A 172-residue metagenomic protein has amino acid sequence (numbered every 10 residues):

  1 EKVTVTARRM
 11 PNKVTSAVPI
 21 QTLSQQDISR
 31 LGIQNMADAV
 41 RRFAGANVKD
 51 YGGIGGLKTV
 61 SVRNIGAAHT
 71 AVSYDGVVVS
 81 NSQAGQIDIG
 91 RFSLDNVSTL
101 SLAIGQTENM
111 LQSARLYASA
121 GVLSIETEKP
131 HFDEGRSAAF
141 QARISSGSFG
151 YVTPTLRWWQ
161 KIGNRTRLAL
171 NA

Functional and structural regions predicted by a protein language model:
K2-R30, T59: N-terminal periplasmic "start-of-domain" segments of outer-membrane beta-barrel proteins
R8, G105, E126, R143-F149 (+1 more regions): Outer-membrane beta-barrel pore domains and translocons
M10-K13, K49, H69, V79-S80 (+2 more regions): Short beta-strands and strand-coil junctions in structured, solvent-facing domains, enriched
A37, R41-V78: Extracytoplasmic beta-strand/coil segments of soluble accessory domains associated with Gram-negative outer-membrane
T70, N96-S98, E134-F140, S145 (+2 more regions): Outer-envelope beta-barrel architecture signal
L94-Q141: A beta-strand signature from Gram-negative outer-membrane beta-barrel systems, especially the internal plug domain
Y117-S119, S145, G150-P154: Residues that define the transmembrane beta-barrel architecture of outer-membrane proteins
I125, L156-Q160: Residues on the lipid-exposed face of transmembrane beta-strands in outer-membrane beta-barrel proteins
